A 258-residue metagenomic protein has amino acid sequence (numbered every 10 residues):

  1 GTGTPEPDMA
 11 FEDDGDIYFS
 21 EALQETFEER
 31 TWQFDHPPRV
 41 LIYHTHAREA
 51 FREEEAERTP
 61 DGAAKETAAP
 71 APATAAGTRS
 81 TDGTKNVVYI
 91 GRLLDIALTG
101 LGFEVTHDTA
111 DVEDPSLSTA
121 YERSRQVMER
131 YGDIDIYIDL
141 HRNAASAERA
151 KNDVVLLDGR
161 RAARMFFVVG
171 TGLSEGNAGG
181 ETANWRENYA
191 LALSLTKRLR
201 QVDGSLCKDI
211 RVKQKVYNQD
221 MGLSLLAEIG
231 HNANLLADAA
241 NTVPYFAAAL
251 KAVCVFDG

Functional and structural regions predicted by a protein language model:
G1-D135, N143-A150, A240, P244 (+1 more regions): N-terminal catalytic or cofactor-binding beta/alpha core of small enzyme domains
W32-D35, L157-A162, V216-M221: Short glycine/proline-enriched loop/turn "hinge" motifs that connect secondary-structure elements and lie
Y43-R48, H141-N143, G170-G172, G230-N232: Solvent-exposed coil/turn segments that connect beta secondary-structure elements in extracytoplasmic/periplasmic
G100-E104, D133-I136, R164, S205 (+1 more regions): Loop/turn elements at helix/coil->beta-strand transitions in domains of secreted/extracellular proteins
S124-R125, R149-V155, D209-K215: Alpha-helical scaffolding within the catalytic cores of extracellular/periplasmic polymer-degrading hydrolases
A145-N184: A short, glycine/acidic-enriched catalytic loop
N184-R211: Active-site-adjacent substrate-binding region of metalloamidase/peptidase-like peptide-processing proteins
S205-G258: Active-site-adjacent mobile loop/cap segments within catalytic or ligand-binding domains
